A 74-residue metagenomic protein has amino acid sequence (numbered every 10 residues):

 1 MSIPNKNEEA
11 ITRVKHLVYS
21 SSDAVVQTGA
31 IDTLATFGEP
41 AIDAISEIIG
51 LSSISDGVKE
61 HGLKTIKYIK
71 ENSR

Functional and structural regions predicted by a protein language model:
M1-N5, H16, V25-E39, G57-R74: Structural detector for internal amphipathic alpha-helices that build alpha-solenoid repeat scaffolds
N7-I11, I42: Core helices of alpha-solenoid repeat scaffolds
R13-K15, I45-I48: Buried hydrophobic core positions in alpha-solenoid tandem helical repeats
S22-D23, S53-S55: Short inter-helical turns and helix N-cap capping residues of alpha-solenoid HEAT/ARM repeat scaffolds
